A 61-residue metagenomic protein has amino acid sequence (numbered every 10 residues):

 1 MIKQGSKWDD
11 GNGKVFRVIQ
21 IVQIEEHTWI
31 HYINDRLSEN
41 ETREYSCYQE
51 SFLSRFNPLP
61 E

Functional and structural regions predicted by a protein language model:
M1-G11: Short coil-to-beta transition motif at edge beta-strands of beta-rich domains
G5, V15-V18: Conserved beta-strand residues within beta-sheet cores
K7-D9, T28-Y32, S54: Intrinsic disorder/low-complexity signature
K7-W8, I33, T42, L59: Intrinsically disordered, low-complexity regulatory regions of eukaryotic regulatory proteins
G13-K14, N34, E61: Intrinsically disordered, low-complexity regulatory segments enriched in acidic/serine/proline/glutamine/glycine
R17-S46: Basic/aromatic-rich interaction segments and small domains that mediate binding to polyanionic partners
S38-E61: Intrinsically disordered, low-complexity, charged/polar segments
